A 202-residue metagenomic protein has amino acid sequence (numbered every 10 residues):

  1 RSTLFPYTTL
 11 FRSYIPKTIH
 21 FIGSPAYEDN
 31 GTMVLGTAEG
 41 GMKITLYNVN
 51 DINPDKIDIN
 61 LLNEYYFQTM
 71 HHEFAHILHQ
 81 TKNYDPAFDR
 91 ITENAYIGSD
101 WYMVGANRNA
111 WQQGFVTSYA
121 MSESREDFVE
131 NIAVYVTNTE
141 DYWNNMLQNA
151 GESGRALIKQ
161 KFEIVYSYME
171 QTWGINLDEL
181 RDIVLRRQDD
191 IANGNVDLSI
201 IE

Functional and structural regions predicted by a protein language model:
T3-L10: Short, small-residue-biased leader/transition segments that mark boundaries at the very start of proteins
I19-E202: Active-site-flanking segments in enzyme catalytic domains
